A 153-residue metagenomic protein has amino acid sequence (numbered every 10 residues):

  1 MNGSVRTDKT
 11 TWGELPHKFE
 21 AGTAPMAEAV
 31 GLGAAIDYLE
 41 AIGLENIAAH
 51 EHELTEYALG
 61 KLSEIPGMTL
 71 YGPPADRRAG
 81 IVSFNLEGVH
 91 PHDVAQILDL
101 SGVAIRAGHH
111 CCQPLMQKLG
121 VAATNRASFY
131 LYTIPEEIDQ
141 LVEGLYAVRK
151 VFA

Functional and structural regions predicted by a protein language model:
M1-A153: Pyridoxal 5′-phosphate
